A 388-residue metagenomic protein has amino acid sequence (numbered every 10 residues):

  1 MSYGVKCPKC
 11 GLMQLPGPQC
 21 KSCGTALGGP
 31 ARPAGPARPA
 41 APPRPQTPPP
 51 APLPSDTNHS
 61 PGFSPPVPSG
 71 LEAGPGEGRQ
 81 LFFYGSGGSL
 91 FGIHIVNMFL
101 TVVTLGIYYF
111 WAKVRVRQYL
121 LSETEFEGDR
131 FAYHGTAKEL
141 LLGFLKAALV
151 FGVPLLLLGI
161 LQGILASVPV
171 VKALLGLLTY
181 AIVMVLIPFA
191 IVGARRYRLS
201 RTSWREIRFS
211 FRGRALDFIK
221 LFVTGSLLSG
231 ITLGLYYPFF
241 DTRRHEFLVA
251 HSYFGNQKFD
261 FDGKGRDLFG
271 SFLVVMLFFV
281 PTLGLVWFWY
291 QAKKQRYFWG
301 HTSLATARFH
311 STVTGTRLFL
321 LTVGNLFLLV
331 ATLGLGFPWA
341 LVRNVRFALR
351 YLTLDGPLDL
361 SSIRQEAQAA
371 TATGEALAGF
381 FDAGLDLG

Functional and structural regions predicted by a protein language model:
M1-F83, L354-G388: Low-complexity, intrinsically disordered extramembrane tails and loops of integral membrane proteins
L53-V96, W111-K146, G193-T224, F240-L273 (+2 more regions): Membrane-interface extramembranous regions at the lipid-water interface
H94-R115, F222-T242, L273-Q291, L326-R343: Hydrophobic, aromatic-rich membrane-embedded alpha-helical segments
L100, L140-G159, T179-A190, T224-T232: Hydrophobic alpha-helical transmembrane segments of multi-pass integral membrane proteins
V103, I107, V153-I164, A190-G193 (+3 more regions): Hydrophobic membrane-targeting alpha-helices
F144-V153, S226-L233, F272-V280, F319-A331 (+1 more regions): Juxtamembrane/interfacial segments around transmembrane helices
P154-V183, Q291, A340-Q368, G374 (+1 more regions): Membrane-helix interface segments in multi-pass membrane proteins
V168-G176, M184-P188, V192, G213 (+3 more regions): Short, amphipathic alpha-helical segments
